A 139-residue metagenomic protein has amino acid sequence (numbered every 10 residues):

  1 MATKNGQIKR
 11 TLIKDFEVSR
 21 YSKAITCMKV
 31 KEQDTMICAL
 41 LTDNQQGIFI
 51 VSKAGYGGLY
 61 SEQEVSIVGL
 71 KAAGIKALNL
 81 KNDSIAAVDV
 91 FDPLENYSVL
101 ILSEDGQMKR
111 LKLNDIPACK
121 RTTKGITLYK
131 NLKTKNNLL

Functional and structural regions predicted by a protein language model:
M1-L139: Short, structured "edge-of-domain" segments at secondary-structure transitions
